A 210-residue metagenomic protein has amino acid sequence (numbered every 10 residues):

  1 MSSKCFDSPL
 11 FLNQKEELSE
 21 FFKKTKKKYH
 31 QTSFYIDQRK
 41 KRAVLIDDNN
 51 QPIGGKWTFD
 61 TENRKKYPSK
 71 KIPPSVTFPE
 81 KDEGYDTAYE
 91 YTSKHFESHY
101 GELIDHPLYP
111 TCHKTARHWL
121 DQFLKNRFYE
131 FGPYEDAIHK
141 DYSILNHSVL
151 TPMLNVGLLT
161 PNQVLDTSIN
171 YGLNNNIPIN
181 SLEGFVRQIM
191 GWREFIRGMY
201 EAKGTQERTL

Functional and structural regions predicted by a protein language model:
M1-Y109: Beta-rich, aromatic/charged-enriched effector core domains that present basic-aromatic interfaces for binding
T61-L210: Catalytic cores of enzymes that engage adenine nucleotides and/or redox cofactors via long glycine-rich, Lys/Arg/His
